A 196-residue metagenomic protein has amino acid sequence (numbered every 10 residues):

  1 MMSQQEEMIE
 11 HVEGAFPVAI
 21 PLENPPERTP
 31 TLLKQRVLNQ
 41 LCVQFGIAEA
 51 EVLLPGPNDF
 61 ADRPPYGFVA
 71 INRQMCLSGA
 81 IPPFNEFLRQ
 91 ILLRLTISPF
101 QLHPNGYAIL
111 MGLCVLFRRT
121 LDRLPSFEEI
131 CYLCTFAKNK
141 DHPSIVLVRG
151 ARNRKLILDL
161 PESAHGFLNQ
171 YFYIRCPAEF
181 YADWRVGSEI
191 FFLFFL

Functional and structural regions predicted by a protein language model:
M1-L196: Residue-register detector that marks a fixed positional context within folded domains
